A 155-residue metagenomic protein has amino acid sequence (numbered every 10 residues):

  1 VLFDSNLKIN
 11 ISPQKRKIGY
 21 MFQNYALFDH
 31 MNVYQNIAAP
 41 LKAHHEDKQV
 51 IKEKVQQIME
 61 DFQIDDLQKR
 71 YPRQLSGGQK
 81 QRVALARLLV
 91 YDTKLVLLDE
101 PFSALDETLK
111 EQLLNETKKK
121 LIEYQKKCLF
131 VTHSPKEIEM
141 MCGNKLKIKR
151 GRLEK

Functional and structural regions predicted by a protein language model:
L2-G19: ABC ATPase NBD coupling module
M31-P40: Short coil-to-helix segment of the ABC ATPase nucleotide-binding domain corresponding to the Q-loop/switch region
K42, Q49-L67, K118-K119: Conserved ABC ATPase "signature" region
Y71-L75, Q79: Conserved ABC ATPase signature
L85: Hydrophobic anchor residue at the start of the ABC signature
V90-K94: A short, proline-enriched helix->beta-strand linker immediately N-terminal to the Walker B motif in ABC-type P-loop
Q125-V131: Conserved H-loop
